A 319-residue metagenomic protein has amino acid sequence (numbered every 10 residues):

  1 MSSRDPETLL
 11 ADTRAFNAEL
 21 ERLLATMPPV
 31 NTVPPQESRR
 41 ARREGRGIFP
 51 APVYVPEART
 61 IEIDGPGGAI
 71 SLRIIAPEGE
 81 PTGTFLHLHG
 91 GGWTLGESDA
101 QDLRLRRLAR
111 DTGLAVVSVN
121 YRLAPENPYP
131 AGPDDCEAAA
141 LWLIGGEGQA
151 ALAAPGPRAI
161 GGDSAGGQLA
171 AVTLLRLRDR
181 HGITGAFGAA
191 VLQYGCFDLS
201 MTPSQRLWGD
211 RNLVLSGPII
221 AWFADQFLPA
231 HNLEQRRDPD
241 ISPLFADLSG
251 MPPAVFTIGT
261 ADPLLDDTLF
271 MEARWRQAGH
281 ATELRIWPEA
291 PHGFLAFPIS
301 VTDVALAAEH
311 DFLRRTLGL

Functional and structural regions predicted by a protein language model:
M1-I74, L233, S300, L317-L319: A glycine/proline-hinged amphipathic helix-loop "lid/cap" segment that gates access to hydrophobic ligand pockets
D64-P66, L72-P81, L244-L248: Short beta-strand-to-loop junctions in surface cap/lid or active-site-entrance loops
T82-G91: Short beta-strand element of the alpha/beta-hydrolase
L95-R106, D267: The serine-hydrolase catalytic nucleophile loop
S98, R104, T112, V117-P157 (+1 more regions): Catalytic nucleophile-loop/oxyanion-hole region of alpha/beta-hydrolase and closely related hydrolase-like folds
L175, D179-E234: Hydrolase active-site cap/lid region
F256-I258: Short beta-strand/loop motif that positions the catalytic acidic residue of the alpha/beta-hydrolase fold
P298-L319: Catalytic active-site module of serine/aspartate enzymes centered on a nucleophile-bearing elbow/loop
